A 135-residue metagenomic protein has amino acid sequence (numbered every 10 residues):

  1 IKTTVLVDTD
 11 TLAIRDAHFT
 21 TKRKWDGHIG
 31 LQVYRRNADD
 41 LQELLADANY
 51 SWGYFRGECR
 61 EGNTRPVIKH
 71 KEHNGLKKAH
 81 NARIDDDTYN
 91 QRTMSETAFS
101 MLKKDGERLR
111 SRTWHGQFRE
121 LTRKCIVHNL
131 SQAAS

Functional and structural regions predicted by a protein language model:
I1-G62, K71: Polybasic low-complexity intrinsically disordered regions
W25, T93, Q117, L121: Conserved active-site and cofactor/substrate-binding residues in soluble primary-metabolism enzymes
I29, M94, A98, T122 (+1 more regions): Catalytic-loop motifs flanking and including active-site residues across diverse enzymes
E43, A48-R112: Helix-centered, glycine/charged polyanion-binding patches within enzymatic domains that contact phosphate-containing
R112-S135: Charge-patterned, long linear interaction tracts outside catalytic cores
